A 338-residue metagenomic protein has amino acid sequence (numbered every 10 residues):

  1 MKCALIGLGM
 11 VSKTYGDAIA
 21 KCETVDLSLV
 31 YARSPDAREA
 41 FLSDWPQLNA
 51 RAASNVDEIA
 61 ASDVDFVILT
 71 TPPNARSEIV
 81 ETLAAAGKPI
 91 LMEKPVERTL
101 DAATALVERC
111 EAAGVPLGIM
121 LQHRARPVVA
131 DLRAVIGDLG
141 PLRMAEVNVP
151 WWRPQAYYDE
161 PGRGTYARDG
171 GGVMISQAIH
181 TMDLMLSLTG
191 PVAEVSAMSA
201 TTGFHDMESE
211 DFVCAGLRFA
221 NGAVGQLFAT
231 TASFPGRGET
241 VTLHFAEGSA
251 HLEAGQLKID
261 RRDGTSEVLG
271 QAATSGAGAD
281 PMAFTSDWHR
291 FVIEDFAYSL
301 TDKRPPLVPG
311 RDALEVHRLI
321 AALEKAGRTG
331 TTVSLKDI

Functional and structural regions predicted by a protein language model:
M1-P46: N-terminal Rossmann-like dinucleotide-binding module
R33, D280-E294: Active-site loop of classical SDR/Rossmann-like NAD(P)-dependent oxidoreductases, centered on the catalytic Tyr-X3-Lys
A40-L48, L106-A113: Short, conserved SAM-binding/catalytic segment of Class I S-adenosyl-L-methionine-dependent methyltransferases
A50-S62: Short acidic low-complexity segments
E58, F66-L69, G137, A220 (+1 more regions): C-terminal helix-rich "cap/oligomerization" subdomain common to oxidoreductases
V64-F66, P72-P73, S77-R124: Beta-strand-loop-alpha-helix segment that lines the small-molecule cofactor/substrate pocket of alpha/beta enzymes
H123-D206, G330: Predominantly a Rossmann-like dinucleotide-binding segment in NAD(P)-dependent oxidoreductases
M182-K258, R290-K303: Contiguous beta-strand/loop segments that form the cofactor/metal-binding neighborhood of enzyme cores
